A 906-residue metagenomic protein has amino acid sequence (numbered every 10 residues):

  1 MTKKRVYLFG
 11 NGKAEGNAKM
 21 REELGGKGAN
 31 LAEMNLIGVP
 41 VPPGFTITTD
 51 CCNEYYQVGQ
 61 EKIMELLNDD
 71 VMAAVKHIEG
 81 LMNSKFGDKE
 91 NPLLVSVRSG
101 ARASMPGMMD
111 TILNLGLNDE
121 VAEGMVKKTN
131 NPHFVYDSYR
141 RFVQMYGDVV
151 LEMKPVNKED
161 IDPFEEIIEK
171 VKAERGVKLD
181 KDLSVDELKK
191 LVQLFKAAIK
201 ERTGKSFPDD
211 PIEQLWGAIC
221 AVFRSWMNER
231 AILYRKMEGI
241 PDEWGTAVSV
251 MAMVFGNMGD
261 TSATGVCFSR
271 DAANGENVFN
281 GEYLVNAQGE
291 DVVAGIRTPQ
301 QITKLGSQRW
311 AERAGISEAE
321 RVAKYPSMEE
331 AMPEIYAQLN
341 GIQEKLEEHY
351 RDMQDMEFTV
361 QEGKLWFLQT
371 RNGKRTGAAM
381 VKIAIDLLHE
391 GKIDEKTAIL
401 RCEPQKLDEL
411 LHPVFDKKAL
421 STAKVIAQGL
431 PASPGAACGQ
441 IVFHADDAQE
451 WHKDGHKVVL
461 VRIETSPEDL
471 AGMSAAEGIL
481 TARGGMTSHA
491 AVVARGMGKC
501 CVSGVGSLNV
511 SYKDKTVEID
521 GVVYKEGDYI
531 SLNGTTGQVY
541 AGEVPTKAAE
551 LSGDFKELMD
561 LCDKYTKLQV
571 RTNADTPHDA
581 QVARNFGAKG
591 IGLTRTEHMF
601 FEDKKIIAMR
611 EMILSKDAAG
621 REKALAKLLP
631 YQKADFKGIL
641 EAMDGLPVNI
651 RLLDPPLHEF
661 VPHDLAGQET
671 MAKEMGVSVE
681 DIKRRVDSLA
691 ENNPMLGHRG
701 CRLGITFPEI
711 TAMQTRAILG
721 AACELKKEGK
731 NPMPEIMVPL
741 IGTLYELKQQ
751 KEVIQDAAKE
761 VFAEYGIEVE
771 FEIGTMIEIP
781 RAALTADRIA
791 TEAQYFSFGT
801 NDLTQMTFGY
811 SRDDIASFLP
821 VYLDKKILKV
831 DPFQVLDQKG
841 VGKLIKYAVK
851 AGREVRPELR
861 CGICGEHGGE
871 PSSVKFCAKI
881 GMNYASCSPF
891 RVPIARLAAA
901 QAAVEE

Functional and structural regions predicted by a protein language model:
M1-A423, E450, H456-V459, S466-A471 (+10 more regions): Nucleotide/phosphate-binding sheet-loop regions of phosphoryl- and nucleotidyl-transfer enzymes
K13-R21, S433-A475, V841-E858: C-terminal accessory/binding modules appended to enzymatic or scaffolding proteins
F45, A482-G484, S503-G506, T594 (+2 more regions): Short beta->alpha connector loops at strand-helix junctions that form conserved, small/polar/Pro-enriched
D69, M237, I399-W451, K457-V458 (+5 more regions): Long, charged amphipathic helices and adjacent flexible linkers at domain junctions
R98-S99, L551, L561-E906: Conserved alpha/beta-domain cores
S249, V442, V459-V461, L480 (+3 more regions): Structural motif
K364-W366, V459, S466-S474, M486-V493 (+7 more regions): Glycine-rich phosphate/ribose-binding loops and adjacent secondary-structure elements that form binding surfaces
